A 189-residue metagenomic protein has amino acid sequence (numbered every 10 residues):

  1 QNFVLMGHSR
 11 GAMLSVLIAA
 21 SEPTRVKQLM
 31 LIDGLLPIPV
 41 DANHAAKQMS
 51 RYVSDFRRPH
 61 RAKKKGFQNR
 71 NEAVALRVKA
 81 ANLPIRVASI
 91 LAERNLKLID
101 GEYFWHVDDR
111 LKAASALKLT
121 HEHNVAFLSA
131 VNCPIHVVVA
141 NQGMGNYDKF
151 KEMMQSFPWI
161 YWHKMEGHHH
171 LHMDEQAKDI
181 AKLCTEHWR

Functional and structural regions predicted by a protein language model:
Q1-A45: Conserved hydrolase catalytic core segment
I32-G66: A catalytic-pocket lid/entrance helix-loop region that shapes and gates access to the active site across common
G34, Q142, G167: Active-site loop/turn elements of alpha/beta-hydrolase fold enzymes, especially the short glycine-/histidine-rich
A62-K118: Conserved alpha/beta-hydrolase catalytic His-Asp/Glu region
L98-Q155: Conserved serine/cysteine hydrolase catalytic core
V137, W162-K164: Conserved beta-strand scaffold positions in the cores of enzyme catalytic domains, especially in NTP/NDP-utilizing
M165-A177, A181: Catalytic histidine-centered segment of alpha/beta-hydrolase-like enzymes
L183-H187: C-terminal alpha-helix
